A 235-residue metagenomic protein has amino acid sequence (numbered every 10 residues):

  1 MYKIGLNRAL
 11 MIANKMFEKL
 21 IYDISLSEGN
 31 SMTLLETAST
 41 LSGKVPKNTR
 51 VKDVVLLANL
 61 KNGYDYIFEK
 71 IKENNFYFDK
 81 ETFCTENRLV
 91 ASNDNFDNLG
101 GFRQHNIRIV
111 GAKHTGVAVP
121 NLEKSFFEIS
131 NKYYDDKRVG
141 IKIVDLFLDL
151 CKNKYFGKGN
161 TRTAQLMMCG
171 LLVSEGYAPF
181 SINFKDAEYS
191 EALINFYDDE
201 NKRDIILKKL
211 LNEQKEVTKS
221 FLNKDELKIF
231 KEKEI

Functional and structural regions predicted by a protein language model:
M1-I235: FIC/Doc superfamily catalytic core
